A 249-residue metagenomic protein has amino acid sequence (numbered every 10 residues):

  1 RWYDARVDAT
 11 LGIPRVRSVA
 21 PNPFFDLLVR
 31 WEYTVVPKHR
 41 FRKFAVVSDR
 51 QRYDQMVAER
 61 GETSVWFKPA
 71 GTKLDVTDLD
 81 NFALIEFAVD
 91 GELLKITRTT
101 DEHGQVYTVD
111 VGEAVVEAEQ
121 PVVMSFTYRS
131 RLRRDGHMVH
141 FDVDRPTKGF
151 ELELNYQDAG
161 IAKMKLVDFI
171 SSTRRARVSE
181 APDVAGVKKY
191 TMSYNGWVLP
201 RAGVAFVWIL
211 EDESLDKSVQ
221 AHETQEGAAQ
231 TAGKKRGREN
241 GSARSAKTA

Functional and structural regions predicted by a protein language model:
R1-R238, R244, A249: Lumenal/extracellular ectodomains and adaptor appendage modules of the eukaryotic vesicle/secretory system
